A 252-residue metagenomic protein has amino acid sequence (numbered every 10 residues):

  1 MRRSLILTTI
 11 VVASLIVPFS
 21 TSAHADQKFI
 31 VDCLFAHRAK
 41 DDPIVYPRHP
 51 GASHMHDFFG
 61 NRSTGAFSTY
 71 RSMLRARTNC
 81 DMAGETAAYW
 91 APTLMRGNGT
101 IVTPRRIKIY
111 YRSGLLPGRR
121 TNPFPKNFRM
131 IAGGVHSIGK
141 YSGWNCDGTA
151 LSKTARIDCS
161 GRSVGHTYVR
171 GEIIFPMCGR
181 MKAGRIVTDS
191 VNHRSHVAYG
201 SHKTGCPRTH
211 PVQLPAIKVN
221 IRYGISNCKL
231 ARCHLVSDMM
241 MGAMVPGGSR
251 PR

Functional and structural regions predicted by a protein language model:
M1-T9: Bacterial N-terminal signal peptides that target proteins for export
S14-S22: C-terminal segment of classical bacterial N-terminal signal peptides
D26-S53, D57-I173, R180-R252: Primary mode marks residue(s) on the alpha4-beta5-alpha5 output face of response regulator receiver
